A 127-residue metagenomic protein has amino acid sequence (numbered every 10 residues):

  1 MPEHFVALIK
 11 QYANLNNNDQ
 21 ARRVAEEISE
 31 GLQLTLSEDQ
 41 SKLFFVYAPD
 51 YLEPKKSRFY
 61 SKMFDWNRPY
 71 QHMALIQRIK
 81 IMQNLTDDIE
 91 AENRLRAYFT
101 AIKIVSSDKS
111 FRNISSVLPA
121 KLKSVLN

Functional and structural regions predicted by a protein language model:
M1-N127: General marker for long, soluble alpha-helical cores
